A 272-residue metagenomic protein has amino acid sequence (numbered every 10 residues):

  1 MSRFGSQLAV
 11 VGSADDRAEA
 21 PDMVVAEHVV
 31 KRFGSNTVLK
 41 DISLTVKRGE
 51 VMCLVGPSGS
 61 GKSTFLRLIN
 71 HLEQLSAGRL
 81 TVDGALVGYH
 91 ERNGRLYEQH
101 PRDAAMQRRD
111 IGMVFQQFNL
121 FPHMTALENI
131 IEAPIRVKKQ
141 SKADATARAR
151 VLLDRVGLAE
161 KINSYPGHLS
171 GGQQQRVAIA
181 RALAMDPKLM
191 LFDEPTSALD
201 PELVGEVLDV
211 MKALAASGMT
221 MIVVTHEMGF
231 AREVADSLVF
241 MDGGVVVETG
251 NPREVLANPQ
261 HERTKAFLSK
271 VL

Functional and structural regions predicted by a protein language model:
M1-V30: ABC-family P-loop ATPase nucleotide-binding domain
S2-F4, L8, F240-G243, T249 (+1 more regions): C-terminal boundary and immediately downstream tail of ABC-type ATPase nucleotide-binding domains
E19-P252: ABC family nucleotide-binding domain
